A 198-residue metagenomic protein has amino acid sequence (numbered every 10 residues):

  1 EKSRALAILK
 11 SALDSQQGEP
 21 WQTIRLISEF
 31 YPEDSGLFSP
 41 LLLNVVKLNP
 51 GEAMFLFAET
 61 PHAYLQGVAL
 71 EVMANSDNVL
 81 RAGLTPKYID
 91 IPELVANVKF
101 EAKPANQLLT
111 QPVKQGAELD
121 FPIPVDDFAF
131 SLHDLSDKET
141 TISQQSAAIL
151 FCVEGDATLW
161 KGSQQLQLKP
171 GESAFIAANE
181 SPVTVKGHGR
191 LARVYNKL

Functional and structural regions predicted by a protein language model:
E1-G18, F128-F130, K169, S181 (+1 more regions): N-terminal non-catalytic cap/leader segment that marks the start of a structured domain
E1-Q16, I27, L48-P50, A58 (+1 more regions): Non-heme Fe(II) oxygenase catalytic core, chiefly the N-lobe of the double-stranded beta-helix
E1-Q16, P86-N106, F130-L132: Transition-metal
R4, Q17, W21-S35, Q66-V68 (+2 more regions): Glycine- and acidic-residue-biased ligand/ion/polar-headgroup-sensing regions
L43-F55, T60-L65, L70, H133 (+1 more regions): Short acidic-glycine-tyrosine-enriched beta hairpin
G67-D120: C-terminal, non-catalytic macromolecule-binding modules
K114-A117, D126-Q144: Conserved short histidine dyad/triad with adjacent acidic residue
E154-L198: Generic C-terminus detector
